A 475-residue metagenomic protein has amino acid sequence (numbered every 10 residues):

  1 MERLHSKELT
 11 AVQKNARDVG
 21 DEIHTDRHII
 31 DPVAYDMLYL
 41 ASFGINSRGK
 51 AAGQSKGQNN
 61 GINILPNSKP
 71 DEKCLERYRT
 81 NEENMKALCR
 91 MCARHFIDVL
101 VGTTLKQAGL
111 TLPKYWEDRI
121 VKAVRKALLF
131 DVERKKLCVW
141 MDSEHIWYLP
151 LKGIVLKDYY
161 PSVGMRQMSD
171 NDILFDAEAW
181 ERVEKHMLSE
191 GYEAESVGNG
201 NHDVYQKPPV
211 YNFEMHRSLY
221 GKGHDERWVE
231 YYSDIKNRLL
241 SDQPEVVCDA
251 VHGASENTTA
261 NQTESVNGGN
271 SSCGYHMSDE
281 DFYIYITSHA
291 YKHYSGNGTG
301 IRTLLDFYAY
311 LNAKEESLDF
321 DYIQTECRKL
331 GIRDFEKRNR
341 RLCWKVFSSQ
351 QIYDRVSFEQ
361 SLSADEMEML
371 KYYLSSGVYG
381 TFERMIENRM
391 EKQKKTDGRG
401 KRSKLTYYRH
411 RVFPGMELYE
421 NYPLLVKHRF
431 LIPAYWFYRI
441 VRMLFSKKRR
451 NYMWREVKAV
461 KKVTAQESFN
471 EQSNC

Functional and structural regions predicted by a protein language model:
E2-G57, G61-S169, F175-C475: Conserved NTP-donor binding/palm subdomain of two-metal-ion nucleotidyltransferases/polymerases, i.e., the charged
